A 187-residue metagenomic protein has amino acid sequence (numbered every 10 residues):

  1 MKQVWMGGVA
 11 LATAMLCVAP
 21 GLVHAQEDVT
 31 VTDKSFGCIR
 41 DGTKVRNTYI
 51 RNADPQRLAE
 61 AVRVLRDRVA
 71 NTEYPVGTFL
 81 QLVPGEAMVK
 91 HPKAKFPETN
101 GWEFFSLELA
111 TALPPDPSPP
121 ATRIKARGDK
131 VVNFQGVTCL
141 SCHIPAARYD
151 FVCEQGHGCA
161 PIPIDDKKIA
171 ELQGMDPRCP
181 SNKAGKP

Functional and structural regions predicted by a protein language model:
M1-V4: Positively charged n-region of N-terminal signal peptides that target proteins for export
G8-A19: Bacterial N-terminal signal peptides
A12, V64, A126-D129: A general structural-boundary detector
A19-A25: Sec/Tat signal peptide C-region and signal peptidase I cleavage site
Q26-G42, R46, N71-P187: Sequence context surrounding c-type heme c attachment/ligation sites in exported
Q56-A70: N-terminal post-signal-peptidase region of extra-cytosolic proteins
